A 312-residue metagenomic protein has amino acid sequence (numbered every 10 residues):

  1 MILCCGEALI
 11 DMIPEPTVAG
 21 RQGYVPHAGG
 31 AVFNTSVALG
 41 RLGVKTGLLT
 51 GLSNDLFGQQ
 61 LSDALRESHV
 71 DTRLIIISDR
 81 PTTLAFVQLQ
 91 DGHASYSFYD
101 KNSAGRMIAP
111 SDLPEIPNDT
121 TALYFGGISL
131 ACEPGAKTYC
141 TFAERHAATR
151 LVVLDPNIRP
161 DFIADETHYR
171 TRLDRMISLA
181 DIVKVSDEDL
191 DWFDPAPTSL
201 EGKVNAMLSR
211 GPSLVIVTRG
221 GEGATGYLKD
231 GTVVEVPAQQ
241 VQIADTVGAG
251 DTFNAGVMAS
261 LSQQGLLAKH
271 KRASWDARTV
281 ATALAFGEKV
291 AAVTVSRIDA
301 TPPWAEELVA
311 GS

Functional and structural regions predicted by a protein language model:
M1-L3, A64-R66, V70-T72, S95-V234 (+1 more regions): Ribokinase/PfkB-type carbohydrate-kinase core domain
M1-T17: Positively charged, low-complexity intrinsically disordered leader regions
A8, A31, I128, P156 (+1 more regions): Active-site metal-binding loops of divalent metal-dependent hydrolases
M12-I13, S97, E133, F193 (+2 more regions): Residues that scaffold the ATP/ADP-binding catalytic core of kinase and kinase-like folds
M12-Q22, G231-Q240: Glycine/charged-rich beta-loop-alpha catalytic/anionic-binding loops adjacent to active sites
G20-A85, L89-H93, D100-G105, S111 (+1 more regions): Substrate-binding N-lobe of the ribokinase-like
L39, S186, G250: Short, conserved phosphate/pyrophosphate- and ester-handling motifs at nucleotide-, phospho-/glycolipid
P197-S312: Conserved phosphate-binding/catalytic region of the ribokinase-like
